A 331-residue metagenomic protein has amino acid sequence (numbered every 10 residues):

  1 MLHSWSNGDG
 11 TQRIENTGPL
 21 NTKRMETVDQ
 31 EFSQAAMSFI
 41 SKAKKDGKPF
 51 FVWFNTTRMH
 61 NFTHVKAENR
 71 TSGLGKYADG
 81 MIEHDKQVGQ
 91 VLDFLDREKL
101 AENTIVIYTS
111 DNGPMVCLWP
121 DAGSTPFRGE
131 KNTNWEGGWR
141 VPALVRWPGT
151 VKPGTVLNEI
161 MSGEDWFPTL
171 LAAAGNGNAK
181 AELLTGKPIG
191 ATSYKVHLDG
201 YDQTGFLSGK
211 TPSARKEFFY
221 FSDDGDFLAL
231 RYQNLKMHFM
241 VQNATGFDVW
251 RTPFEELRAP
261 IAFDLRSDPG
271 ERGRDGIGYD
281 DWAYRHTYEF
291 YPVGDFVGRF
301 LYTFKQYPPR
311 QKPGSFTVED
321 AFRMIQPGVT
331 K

Functional and structural regions predicted by a protein language model:
M1-N21, V116, M237-F239: Catalytic-site neighborhoods of secreted/periplasmic enzymes that process anionic sulfate/phosphate groups
T17-Q30, T71-E83: The substrate-binding groove and active-site-proximal loops of carbohydrate-active enzymes, especially glycoside
Q34-G80, M115-C117, D121-T125: Active-site His/acidic residue clusters
K45-V52, R97-V106, R140-V141, P212-K216 (+1 more regions): Loop/turn elements at helix/coil->beta-strand transitions in domains of secreted/extracellular proteins
P49, N55, E83-P120: Metal-dependent active-site segment of extracytoplasmic phospho-/sulfohydrolases and closely related
M59, Y77-A78, N132, R140-L144 (+1 more regions): Catalytic cores of eukaryotic secretory-pathway lumenal/extracellular enzymes that build and remodel glycoconjugates
M115-E136, V151-T155, E159, E164-G270: C-terminal cap/loop subdomain of S1 sulfatases and analogous C-terminal strand-loop tails that border
Y232, M237-H238, N243-A244, R251-I261 (+1 more regions): Long, internal low-complexity/basic segments
